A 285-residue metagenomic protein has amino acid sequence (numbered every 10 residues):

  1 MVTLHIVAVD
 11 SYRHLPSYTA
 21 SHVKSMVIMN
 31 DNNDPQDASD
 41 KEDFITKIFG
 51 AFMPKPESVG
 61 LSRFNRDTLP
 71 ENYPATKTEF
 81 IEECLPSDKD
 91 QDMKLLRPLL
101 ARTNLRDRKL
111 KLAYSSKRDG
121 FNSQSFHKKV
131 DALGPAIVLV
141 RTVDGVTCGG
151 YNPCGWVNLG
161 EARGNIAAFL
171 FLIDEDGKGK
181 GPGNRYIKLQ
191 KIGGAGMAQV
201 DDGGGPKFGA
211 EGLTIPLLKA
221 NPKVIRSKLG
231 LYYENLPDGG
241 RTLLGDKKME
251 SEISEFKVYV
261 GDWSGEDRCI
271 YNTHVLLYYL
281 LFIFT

Functional and structural regions predicted by a protein language model:
M1-A20: N-terminal chloroplast transit peptides
V2, V27-N30, A198: Position-driven detector of the extreme protein N-terminus
Y18, V23-D34: N-terminal mitochondrial targeting presequences
D34-T285: Phosphate-recognition beta-domain surfaces
